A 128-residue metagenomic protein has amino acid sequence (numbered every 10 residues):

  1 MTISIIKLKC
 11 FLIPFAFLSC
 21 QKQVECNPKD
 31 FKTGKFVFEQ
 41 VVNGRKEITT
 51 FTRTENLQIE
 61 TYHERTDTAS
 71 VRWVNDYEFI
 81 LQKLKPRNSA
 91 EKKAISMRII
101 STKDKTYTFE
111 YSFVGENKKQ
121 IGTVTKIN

Functional and structural regions predicted by a protein language model:
M1-C10: Bacterial N-terminal signal peptides that target proteins for export
F17-S19: C-terminal motif of bacterial Sec signal peptides marking the signal peptidase cleavage site
Q21-Q23: Bacterial signal peptide processing site
N27-G44: Tryptophan-anchored aromatic micro-motifs
K46-V74: N-terminal glycine/threonine-rich, aromatic-flanked beta-hairpin/loop signature
E60, T108-Q120: Short, exposed beta-strand-loop hairpins at the edges of beta-sheets in extracellular/periplasmic proteins
S70-E78, I99-T106, K126-N128: A short, structured loop/turn motif at beta-sheet edges
I80-D104: An anionic, turn-rich surface loop/hairpin at beta-sheet edges that serves as a generic interaction/coordination patch
